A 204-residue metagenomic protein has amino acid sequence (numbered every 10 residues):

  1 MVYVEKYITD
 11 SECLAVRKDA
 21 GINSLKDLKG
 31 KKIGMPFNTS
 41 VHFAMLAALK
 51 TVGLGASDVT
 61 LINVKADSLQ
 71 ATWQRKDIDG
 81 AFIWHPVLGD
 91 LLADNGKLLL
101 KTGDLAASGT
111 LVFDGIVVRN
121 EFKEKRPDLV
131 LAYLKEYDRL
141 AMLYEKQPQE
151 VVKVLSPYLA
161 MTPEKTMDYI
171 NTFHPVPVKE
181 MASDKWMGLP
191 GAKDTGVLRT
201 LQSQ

Functional and structural regions predicted by a protein language model:
M1-K65, T72, D79-H85, T102: Short, glycine-/small- and polar/acidic-enriched structural segments that line small-molecule recognition paths
Y3-Y7, W73, G103-T110, P175-A192: Short, charged helix-to-loop "capping" segments that act as catalytic/coupling loops
T9, S40, L111-F113, M161 (+1 more regions): Extracytoplasmic
K50-G53, G96, A160, N171: A generic structural signal for secondary-structure junctions that act as hinges or helix/strand caps at the edges
I62, S68-L159: Pocket-lining segment of extracytoplasmic ligand-binding domains
E124-Q204: Secondary-structure end/capping motifs
